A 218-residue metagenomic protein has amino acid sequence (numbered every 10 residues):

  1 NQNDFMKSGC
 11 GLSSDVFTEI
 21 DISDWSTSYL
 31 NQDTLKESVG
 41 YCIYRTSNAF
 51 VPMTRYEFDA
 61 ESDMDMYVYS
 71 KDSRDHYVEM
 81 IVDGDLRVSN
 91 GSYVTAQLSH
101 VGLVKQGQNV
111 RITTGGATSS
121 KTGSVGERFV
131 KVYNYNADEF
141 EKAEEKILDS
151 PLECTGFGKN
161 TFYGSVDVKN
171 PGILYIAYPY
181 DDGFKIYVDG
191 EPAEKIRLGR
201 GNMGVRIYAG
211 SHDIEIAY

Functional and structural regions predicted by a protein language model:
N1-Y218: Active-site-proximal, structured, solvent-exposed surfaces of multi-pass membrane proteins that position macromolecular
